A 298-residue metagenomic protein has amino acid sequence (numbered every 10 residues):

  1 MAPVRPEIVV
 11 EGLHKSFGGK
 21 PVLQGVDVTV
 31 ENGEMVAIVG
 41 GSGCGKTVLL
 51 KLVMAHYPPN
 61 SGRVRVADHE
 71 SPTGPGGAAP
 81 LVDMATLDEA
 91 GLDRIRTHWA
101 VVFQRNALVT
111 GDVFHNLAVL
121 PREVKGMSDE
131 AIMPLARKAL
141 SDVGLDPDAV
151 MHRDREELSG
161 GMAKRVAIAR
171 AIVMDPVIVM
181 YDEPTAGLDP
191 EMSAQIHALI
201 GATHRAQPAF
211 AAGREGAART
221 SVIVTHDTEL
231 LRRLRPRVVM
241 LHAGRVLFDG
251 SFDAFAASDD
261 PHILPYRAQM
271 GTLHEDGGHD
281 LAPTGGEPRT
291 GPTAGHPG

Functional and structural regions predicted by a protein language model:
V39-G41: The feature captures the beta-strand-to-loop junction immediately N-terminal to the Walker
M54: Helix-to-loop junction immediately C-terminal to a conserved catalytic motif
P72-A100, S258: ABC ATPase NBD coupling module
E130-A149, G201: Conserved ABC ATPase "signature" region
D154-L158, M162: Conserved ABC ATPase signature
D175: Conserved catalytic motifs of ABC-family nucleotide-binding domains
V179-D182: Catalytic Walker B motif of ABC-type/P-loop ATPase nucleotide-binding domains
